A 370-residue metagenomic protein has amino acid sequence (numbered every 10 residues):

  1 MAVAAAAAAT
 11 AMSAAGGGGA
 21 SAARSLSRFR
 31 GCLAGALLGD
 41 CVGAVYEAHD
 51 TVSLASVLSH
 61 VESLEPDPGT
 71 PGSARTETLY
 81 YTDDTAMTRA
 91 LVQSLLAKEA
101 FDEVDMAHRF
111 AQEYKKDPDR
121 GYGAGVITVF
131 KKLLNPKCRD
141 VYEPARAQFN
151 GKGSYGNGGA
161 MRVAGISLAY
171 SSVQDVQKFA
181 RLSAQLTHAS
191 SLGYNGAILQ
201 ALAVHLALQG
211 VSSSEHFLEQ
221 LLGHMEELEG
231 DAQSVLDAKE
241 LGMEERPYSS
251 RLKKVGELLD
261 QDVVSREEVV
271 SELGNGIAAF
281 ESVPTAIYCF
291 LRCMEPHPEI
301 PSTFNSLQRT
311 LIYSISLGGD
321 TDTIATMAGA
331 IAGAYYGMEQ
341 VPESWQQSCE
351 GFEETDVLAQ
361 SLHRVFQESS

Functional and structural regions predicted by a protein language model:
A2-S370: Structured, active/binding-site neighborhoods that engage oxygen-rich ligands
